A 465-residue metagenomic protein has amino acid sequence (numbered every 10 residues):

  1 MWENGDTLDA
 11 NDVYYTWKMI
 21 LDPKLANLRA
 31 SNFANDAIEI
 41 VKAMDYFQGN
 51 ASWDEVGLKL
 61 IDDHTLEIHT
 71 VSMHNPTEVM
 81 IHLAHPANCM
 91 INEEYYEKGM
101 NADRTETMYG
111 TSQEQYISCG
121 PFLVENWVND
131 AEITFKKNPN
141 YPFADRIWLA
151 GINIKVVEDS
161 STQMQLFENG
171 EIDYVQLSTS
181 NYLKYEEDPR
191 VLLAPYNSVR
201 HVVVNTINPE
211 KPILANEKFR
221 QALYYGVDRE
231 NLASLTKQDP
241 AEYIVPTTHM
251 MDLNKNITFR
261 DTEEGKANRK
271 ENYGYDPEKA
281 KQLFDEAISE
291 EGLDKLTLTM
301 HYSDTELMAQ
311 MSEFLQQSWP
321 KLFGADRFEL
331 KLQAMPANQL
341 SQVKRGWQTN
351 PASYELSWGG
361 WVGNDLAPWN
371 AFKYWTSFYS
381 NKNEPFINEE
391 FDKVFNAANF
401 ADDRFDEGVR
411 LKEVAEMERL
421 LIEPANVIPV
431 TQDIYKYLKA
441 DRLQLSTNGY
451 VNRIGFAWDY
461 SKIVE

Functional and structural regions predicted by a protein language model:
M1-D36, E67, I213, V409: Aromatic- and charge-enriched surface segment that lines or borders ligand/interaction sites
Y14, L28-G99: Surface-exposed binding/hinge segments that line and control ligand-binding clefts or catalytic entry sites
T70-H74, I81-I147, G151: Gly/Pro-rich hinge or "lid" segments in bacterial periplasmic/extracellular proteins
G110, N140-Y185: Ligand-site clamp/hinge motif
N129, Y273-G363, K373, Y435: Ligand/substrate-recognition segments at binding pockets and active sites
A233-T236, Y273, R327-Q342, P368-R442 (+1 more regions): Extracytoplasmic/peripheral linker and loop segments enriched in polar/acidic and small residues with frequent Thr/Pro
P240-E286, D304-Q310, F405: Structural transition elements
Y437-E465: Long beta-strand-rich cores associated with HINT superfamily self-processing modules
